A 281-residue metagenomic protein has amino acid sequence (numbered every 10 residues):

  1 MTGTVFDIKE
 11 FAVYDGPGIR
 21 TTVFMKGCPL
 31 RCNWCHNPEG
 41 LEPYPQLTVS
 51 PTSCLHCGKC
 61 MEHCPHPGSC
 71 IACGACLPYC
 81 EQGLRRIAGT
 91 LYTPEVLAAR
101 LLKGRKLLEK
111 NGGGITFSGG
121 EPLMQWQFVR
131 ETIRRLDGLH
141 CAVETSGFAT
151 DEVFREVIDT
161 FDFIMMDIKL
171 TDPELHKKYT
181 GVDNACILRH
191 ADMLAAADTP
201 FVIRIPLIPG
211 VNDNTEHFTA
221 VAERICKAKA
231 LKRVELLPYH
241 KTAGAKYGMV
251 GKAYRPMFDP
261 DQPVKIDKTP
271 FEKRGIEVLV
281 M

Functional and structural regions predicted by a protein language model:
M1-P17, L207-M281: Auxiliary Fe-S-binding modules of radical SAM enzymes
I8-F11, K26, P38, A88 (+4 more regions): Fold-independent oxyanion-binding glycine-rich loops and adjacent beta-strand/coil segments at enzyme active sites
I8-G18, P45-Q46, E62-H66: Short Cys/His-rich Zn2+-coordinating modules
T22-C35, T48-G83, E121: Cysteine-centered iron-sulfur cluster-binding motifs in ferredoxin-type domains/subunits of redox enzymes
N37-L47, R86-G89: Iron-sulfur (Fe-S) cluster-binding segments and ferredoxin-like electron-carrier domains, especially [2Fe-2S]
T52, G89, E121, Y179 (+2 more regions): Pocket-edge positions in alpha/beta enzyme catalytic cores
C57-S69, P78-Q82, I87-G89, V96-S118: Short Fe-S-cluster ligation motifs
E95-A243, G248: Conserved AdoMet/S-adenosylmethionine-binding subsite of the radical SAM
